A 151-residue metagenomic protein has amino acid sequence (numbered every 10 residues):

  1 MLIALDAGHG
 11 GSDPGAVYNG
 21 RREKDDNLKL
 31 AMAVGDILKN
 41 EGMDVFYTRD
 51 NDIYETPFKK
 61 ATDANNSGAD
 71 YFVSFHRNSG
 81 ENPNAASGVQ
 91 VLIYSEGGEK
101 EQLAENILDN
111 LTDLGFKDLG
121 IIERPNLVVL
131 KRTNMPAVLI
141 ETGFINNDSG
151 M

Functional and structural regions predicted by a protein language model:
M1-G20: Short glycine-rich His-centered loop
R21, D25-M151: Active-site-proximal helix/loop segments of hydrolytic enzymes
